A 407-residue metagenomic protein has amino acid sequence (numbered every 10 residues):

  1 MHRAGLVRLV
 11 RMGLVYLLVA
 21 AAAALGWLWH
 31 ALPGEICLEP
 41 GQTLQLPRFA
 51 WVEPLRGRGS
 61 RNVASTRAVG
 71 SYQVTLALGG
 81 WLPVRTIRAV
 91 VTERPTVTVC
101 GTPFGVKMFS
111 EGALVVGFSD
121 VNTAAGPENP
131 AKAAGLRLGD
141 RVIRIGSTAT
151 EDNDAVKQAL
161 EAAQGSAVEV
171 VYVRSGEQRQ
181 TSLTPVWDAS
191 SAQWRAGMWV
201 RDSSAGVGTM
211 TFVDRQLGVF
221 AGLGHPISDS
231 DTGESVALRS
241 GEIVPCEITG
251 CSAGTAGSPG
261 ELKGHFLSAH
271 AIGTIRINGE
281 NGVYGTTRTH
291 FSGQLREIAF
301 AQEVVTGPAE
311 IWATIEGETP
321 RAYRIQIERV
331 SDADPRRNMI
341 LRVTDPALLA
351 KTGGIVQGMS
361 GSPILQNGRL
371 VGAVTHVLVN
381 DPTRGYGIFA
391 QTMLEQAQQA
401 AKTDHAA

Functional and structural regions predicted by a protein language model:
H2-R3, R56-V99, R276-Y323: Interdomain regulatory linker/hinge segments that flank or connect interaction modules in polarity/junction/synaptic
R8-L28: Hydrophobic membrane-insertion alpha-helices, especially the h-region of bacterial N-terminal signal peptides
L38-W51, L138-G139, V305, S360 (+1 more regions): Short, flexible surface segments
V63-R67, R144-E177, D381-T383, I388-Q391: PDZ domains, with a preference for the canonical peptide-binding region formed by the helix
L76-G80, R85-R94, K157-G197, A406: PDZ-domain C-terminal substructure recognizer with occasional recognition of PDZ-binding tails
G105, F109-A133: PDZ/PDZ-like groove recognition
A131-D154, I364-N367, V371-H376: Conserved PDZ fold ligand-binding element
S182-Q357, Q366-N367, T375, D381-Q396 (+1 more regions): Serine endopeptidase catalytic core focused on the charge-relay Asp
